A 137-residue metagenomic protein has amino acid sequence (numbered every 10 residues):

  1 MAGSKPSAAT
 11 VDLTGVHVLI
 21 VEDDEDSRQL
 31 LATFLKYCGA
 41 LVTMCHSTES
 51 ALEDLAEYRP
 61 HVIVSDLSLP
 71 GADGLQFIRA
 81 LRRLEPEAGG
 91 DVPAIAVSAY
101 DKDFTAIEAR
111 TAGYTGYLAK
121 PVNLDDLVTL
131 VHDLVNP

Functional and structural regions predicted by a protein language model:
M1-L19, D125-P137: Non-catalytic signal-transmission and effector/linker regions of two-component phosphorelay proteins
E22: Conserved acidic carboxylate
Q29-Y37: Charged docking surfaces used in two-component/phosphorelay signaling
G39-H46, D54: Short hydrophobic/Thr-rich beta-strand motif most characteristic of the beta2 strand and flanking loop of CheY-like
S47, D73-R79: Acidic catalytic/metal-coordinating carboxylates
Y58-V64, L69: Active-site beta3 strand of CheY-like receiver
Q76, Y100-L118, T129: Alpha4 helix (beta4-alpha4-beta5 surface) of REC/receiver domains from two-component response regulators
